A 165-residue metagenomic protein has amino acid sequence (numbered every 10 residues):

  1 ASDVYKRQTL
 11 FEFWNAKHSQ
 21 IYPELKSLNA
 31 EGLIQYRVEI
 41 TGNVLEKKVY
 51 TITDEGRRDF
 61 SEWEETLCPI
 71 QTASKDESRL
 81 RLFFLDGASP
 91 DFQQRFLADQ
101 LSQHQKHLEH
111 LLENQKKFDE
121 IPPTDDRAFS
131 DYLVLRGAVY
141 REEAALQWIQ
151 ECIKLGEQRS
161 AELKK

Functional and structural regions predicted by a protein language model:
A1-Y5: Short, small-residue-biased leader/transition segments that mark boundaries at the very start of proteins
R7-N15: Short helix-coil junctions and helix-kink-helix linkers
G32: Glycine-centered, phosphate/nucleic-acid-interacting loop/turn motifs that mediate DNA/RNA or nucleotide
Y36: Short beta-strand "wing" residues that participate in macromolecule-binding interfaces
T41-S61: Basic, amphipathic "hinge/linker" alpha-helix immediately C-terminal to the N-terminal HTH DNA-binding motif
S61-L108: Amphipathic alpha-helical dimerization/coiled-coil segments that flank or bridge DNA-binding/regulatory modules
Q94, L101, Q105-L108, Q115 (+4 more regions): Heptad-repeat amphipathic alpha-helical coiled-coil interaction surface used for oligomerization/assembly
E113-V134: Acidic interhelical loop/turn segments
